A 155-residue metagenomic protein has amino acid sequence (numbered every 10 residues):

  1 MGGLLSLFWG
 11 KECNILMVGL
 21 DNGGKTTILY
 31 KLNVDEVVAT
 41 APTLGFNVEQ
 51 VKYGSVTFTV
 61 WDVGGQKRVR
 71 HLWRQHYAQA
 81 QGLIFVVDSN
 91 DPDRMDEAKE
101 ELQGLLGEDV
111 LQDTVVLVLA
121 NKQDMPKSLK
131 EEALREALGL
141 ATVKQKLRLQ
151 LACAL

Functional and structural regions predicted by a protein language model:
M1-L155: TRAFAC-class small GTPase G-domain
